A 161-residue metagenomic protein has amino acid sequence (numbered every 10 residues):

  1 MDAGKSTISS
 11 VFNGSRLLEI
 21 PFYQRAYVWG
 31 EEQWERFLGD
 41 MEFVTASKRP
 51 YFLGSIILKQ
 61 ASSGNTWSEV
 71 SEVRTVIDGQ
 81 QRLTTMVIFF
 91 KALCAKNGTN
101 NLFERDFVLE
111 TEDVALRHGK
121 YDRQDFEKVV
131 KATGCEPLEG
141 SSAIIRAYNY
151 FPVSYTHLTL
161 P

Functional and structural regions predicted by a protein language model:
M1-I77, V87: Short alpha-helix boundary/capping and kink motifs at helix termini
S47-K48, K96-T99: Secondary-structure transition/capping motifs at alpha-helix termini and the adjoining loop/turn into the next element
L83-N97: Short active-site loop/helix that positions an aromatic residue
F89, N100-L109: Catalytic or ion-translocation cores adjacent to nucleophile or general acid/base/metal-coordination motifs in diverse
D106-T133: Extended charged low-complexity segments that act as oligomerization/scaffolding linkers
P152-V153: Acidic, proline/serine/threonine- and glycine-rich low-complexity intrinsically disordered segments
T156-P161: Conserved small/polar residues in nucleotide/adenosyl-binding loops
